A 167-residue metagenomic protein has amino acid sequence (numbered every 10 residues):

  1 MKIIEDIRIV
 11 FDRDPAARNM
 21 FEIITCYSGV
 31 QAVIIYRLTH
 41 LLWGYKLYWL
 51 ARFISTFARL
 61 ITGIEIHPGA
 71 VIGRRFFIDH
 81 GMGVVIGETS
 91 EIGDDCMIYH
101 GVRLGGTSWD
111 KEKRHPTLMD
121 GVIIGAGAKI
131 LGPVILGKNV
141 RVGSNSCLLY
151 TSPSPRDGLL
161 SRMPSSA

Functional and structural regions predicted by a protein language model:
M1-T62: Terminal amphipathic alpha-helical/low-complexity segments used for targeting or macromolecular assembly
S28, I34-R37, A70, F76 (+1 more regions): Solvent-exposed, flexible loop/coil residues
T62, H67-P68, G73-R74, D79-E88 (+10 more regions): Left-handed beta-helix
Y150-D157: Conserved small/polar residues in nucleotide/adenosyl-binding loops
M163-A167: Hydrophobic alpha-helical segments, chiefly the membrane-spanning helices and signal/signal-anchor peptides
